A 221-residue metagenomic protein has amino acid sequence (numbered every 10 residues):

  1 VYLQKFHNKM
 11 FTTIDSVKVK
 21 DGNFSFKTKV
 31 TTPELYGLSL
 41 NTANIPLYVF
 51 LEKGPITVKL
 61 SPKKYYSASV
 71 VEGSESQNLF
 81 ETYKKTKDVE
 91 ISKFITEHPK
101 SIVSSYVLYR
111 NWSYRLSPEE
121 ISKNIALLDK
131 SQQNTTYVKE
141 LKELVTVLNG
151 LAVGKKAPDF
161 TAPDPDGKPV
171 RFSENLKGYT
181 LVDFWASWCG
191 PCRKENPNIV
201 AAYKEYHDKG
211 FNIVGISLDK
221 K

Functional and structural regions predicted by a protein language model:
V1-H98: A non-transmembrane, solvent-exposed segment enriched in polar/low-complexity residues
H7, I56, S61-Y65, K85-K156: N-terminal targeting signals for export/organelle localization
Y106, D183, N212-I216: Structural recognition of the beta-strand scaffold that forms the well-ordered cores of secreted hydrolase catalytic
V107, F160-A162, V182, C189 (+1 more regions): Conserved hydrophobic/aromatic pocket- or pore-lining residues that grip, position, or stack substrates in active sites
T161-T180, E205: A short beta-strand-turn-helix
F184-A201, G215: Conserved redox-active cysteine motifs that mediate thiol-disulfide chemistry, especially di-cysteine Cys-X(1-2)-Cys
Y203, K209-K221: Thiol-based oxidoreductase modules, predominantly thioredoxin-like and allied folds used for disulfide exchange
